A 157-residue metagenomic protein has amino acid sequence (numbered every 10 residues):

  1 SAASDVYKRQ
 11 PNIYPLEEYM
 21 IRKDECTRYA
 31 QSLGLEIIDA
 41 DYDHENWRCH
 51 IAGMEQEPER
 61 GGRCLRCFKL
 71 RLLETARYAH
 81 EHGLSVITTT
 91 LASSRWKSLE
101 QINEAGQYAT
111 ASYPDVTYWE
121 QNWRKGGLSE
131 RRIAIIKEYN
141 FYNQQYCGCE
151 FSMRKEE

Functional and structural regions predicted by a protein language model:
A2-Y7: Short, small-residue-biased leader/transition segments that mark boundaries at the very start of proteins
Q10-L16, A92-K97: Short histidine/acidic/glycine/proline-rich micro-motifs that form metal- and phosphate-coordinating active-site loops
I13-E25: N-terminal beta-loop-helix "entrance" segment that forms/cooperates in small-molecule cofactor or anionic ligand
R22-I37: Short, structured active-site "lid" loops
Y29-A30, Q56-R66, I136-E150: A polyampholytic, Gly/Pro-enriched intrinsically disordered region
G34-C49: A conserved beta-strand->alpha-helix junction
E57-R124: Active-site adenylate/phosphate-handling loop in enzymes that bind or generate adenylated species
L99-E157: Auxiliary Fe-S-binding modules of radical SAM enzymes
